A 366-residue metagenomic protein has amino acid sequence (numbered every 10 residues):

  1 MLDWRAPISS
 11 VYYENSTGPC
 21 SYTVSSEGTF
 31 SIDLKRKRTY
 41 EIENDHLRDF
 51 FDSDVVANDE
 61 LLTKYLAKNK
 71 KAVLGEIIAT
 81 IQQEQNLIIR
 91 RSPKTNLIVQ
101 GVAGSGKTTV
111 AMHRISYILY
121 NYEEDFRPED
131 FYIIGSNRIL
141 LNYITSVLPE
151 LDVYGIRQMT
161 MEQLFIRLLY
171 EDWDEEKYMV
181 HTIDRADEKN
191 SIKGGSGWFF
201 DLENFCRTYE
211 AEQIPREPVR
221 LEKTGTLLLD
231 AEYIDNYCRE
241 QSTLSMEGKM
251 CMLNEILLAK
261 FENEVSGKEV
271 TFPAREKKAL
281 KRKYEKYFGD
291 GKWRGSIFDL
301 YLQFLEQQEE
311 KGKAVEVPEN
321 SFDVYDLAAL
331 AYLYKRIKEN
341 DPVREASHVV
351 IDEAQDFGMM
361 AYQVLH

Functional and structural regions predicted by a protein language model:
M1-K64: N-terminal accessory nucleic-acid engagement/regulatory domains that precede and modulate ATP-driven motor cores
A79-R91, R336: Pre-Walker A adenine-sensing motif
P93-L97: Pre-Walker A (Motif I) flank of P-loop NTPase domains
V99-G101: Hydrophobic anchor at the beta1->P-loop junction of P-loop NTPases
G104: Walker A (P-loop) phosphate-binding loop of P-loop NTPases
K107-T108: Conserved lysine of the Walker
A111-M112: Post-Walker A alpha-helix
L119-V349, Q355-V364: Alpha-helical nucleic-acid-binding subdomain of P-loop helicases immediately C-terminal to the Walker A/P-loop
